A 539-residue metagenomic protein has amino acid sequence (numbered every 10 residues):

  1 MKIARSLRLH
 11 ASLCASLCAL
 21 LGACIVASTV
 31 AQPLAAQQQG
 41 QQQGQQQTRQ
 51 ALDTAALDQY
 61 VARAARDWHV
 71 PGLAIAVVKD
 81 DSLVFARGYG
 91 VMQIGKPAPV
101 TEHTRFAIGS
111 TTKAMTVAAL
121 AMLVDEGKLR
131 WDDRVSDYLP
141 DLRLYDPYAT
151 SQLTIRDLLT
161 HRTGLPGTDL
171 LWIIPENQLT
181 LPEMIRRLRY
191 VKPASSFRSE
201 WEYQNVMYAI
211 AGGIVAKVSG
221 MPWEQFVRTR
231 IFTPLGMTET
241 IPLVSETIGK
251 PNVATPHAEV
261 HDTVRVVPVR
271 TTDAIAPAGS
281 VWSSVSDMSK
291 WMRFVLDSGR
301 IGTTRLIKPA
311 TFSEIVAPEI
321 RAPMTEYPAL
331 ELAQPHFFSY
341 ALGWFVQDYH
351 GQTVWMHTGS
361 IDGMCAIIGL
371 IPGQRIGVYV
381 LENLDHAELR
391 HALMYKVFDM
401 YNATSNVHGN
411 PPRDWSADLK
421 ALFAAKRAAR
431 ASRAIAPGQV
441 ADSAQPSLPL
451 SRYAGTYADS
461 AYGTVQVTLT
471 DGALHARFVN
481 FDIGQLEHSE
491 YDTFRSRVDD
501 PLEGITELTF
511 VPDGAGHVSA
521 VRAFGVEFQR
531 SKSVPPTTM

Functional and structural regions predicted by a protein language model:
M1-S12: N-terminal secretory signal peptides that target proteins for export/translocation
H10-T29: Bacterial N-terminal signal peptides
L20, S28, I75-V78, I94-K96 (+7 more regions): Residues at secondary-structure transition points
A31-A36: Boundary at the C-terminal end of the N-terminal hydrophobic targeting segment
Q37-G40, G44-A86, A216-T229, T233 (+2 more regions): Catalytic loop of the DD-peptidase/beta-lactamase superfamily, centered on the K-T-G motif and neighboring
V91-N205, G212, S219-P222, T229 (+3 more regions): Active-site-proximal loop and beta-strand segments within enzyme catalytic domains
